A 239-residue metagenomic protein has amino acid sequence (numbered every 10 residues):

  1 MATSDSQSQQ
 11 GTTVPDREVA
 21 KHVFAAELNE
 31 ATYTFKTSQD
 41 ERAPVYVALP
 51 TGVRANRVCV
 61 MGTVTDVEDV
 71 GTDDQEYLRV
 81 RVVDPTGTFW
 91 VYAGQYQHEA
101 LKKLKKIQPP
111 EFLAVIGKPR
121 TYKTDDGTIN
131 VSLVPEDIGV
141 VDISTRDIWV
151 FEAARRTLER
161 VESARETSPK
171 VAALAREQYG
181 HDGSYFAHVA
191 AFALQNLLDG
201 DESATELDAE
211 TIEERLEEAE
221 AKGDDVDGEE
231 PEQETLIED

Functional and structural regions predicted by a protein language model:
M1-P50, R54, F192-D239: OB/S1-fold single-stranded nucleic-acid-binding modules and their adjacent gly/ser/pro-rich low-complexity linkers
P44, A93-K103: Short acidic (Asp/Glu) patches
A55-D74: Structural detector for short beta-strands of small beta-barrel domains
A55-R57, Q75-Y77, F112, T128: A general secondary-structure signal for short beta-strands and their flanking turns/coil in non-transmembrane regions
V60, L78-V80, V115: Hydrophobic residues positioned within well-ordered beta-strands of beta-sheet architectures
T63, K118-P119: Short, surface-exposed secondary-structure boundary micro-motifs
D69-Q97, D137, V141: OB-fold (S1/OB) nucleic-acid-binding surfaces
H98-E99, K106-F112, K118, T124-E217 (+1 more regions): Extended, charge-rich, solvent-exposed interface segments
